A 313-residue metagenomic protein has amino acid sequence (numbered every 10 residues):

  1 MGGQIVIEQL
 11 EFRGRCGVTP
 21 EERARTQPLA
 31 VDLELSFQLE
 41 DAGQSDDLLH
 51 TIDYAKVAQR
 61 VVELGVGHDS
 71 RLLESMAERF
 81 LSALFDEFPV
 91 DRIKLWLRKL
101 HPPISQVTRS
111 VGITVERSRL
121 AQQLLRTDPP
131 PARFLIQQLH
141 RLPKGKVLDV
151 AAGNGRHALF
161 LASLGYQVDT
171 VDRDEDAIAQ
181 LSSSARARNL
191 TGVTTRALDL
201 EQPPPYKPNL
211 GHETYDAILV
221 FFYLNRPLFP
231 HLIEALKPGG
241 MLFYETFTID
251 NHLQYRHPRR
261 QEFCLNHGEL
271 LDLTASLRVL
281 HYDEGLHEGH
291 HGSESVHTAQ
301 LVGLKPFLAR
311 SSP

Functional and structural regions predicted by a protein language model:
M1-T127, Q137, V150: N-terminal, polar/charged subdomain of small-to-medium soluble alpha/beta proteins
K144-G153: Conserved class I S-adenosyl-L-methionine
Q167-D172: Conserved SAM-binding motif I beta-strand of class I
D174-D176: Conserved SAM/SAH-binding beta-strand->alpha-helix loop
N189-Q202: Conserved SAM-binding strand-loop segment of SAM-dependent methyltransferases
Y206-A217: A short acidic, Gly/Pro-enriched loop at the edge of an enzyme's catalytic core that lines a small-molecule cofactor
G240-N251: Conserved beta-strand signature within the Rossmann-like core of class I S-adenosyl-L-methionine
G285-P313: Core SAM-dependent methyltransferase catalytic element
